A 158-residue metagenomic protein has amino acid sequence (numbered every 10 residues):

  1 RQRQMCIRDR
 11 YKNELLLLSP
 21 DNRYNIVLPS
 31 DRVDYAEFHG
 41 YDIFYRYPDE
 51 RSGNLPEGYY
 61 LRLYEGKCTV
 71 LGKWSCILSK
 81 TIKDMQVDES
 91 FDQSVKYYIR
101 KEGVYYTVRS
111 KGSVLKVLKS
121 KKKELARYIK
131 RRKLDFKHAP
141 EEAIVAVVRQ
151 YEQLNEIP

Functional and structural regions predicted by a protein language model:
R1, S19-D21, K101: Short acidic, glycine-rich loop/turn motifs
Q2-I7: Short, small-residue-biased leader/transition segments that mark boundaries at the very start of proteins
R8-D42: An acidic-aromatic
D31-V33, S113, E124, A143: Exposed alpha-helical structural elements
D42-H138: Negatively charged, Asp/Glu-rich surface segments that serve as flexible interaction/assembly modules
I129, D135-E156: C-terminal partner/receptor-binding element of secreted or periplasmic proteins
